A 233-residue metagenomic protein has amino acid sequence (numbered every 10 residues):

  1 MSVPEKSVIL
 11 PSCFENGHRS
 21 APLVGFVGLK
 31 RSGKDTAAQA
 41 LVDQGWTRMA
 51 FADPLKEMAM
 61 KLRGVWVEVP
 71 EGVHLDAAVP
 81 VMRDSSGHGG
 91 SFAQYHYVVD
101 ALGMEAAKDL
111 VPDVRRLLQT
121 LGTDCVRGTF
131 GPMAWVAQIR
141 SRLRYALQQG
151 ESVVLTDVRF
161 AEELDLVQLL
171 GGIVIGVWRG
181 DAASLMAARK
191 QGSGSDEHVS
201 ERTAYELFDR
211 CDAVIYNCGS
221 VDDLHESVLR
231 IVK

Functional and structural regions predicted by a protein language model:
V3-G17: Pre-Walker A adenine-sensing motif
R19-V24: Extreme N-terminal starter segment of soluble prokaryotic enzymes
F26, L155: Hydrophobic anchor at the beta1->P-loop junction of P-loop NTPases
V27, Q138, A161-L170, G176-K233: Small-molecule kinase domains that catalyze NTP-dependent phosphoryl transfer to phosphate-bearing small molecules
S32: ATP-binding Walker
D35: Walker A/P-loop
V42-M49, G64-W66: Post-Walker A helix-loop "phosphate-sensing" segment adjacent to the P-loop in P-loop NTPases
D53-Q149: ATP-dependent small-molecule kinase phosphotransfer cores that center on conserved nucleotide phosphate-binding segments
